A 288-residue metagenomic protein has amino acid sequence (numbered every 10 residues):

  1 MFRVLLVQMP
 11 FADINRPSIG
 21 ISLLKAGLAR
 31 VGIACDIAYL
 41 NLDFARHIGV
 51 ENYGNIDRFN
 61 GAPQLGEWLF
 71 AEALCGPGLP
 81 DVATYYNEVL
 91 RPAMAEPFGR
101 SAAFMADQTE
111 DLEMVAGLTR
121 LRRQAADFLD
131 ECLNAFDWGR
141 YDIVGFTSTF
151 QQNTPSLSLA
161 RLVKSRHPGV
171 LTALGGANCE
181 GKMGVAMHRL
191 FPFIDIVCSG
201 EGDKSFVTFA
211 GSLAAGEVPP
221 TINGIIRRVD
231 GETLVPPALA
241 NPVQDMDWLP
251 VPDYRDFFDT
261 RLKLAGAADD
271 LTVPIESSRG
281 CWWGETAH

Functional and structural regions predicted by a protein language model:
F2-R3, F11-G49, A103-P242: Glycine-rich beta-alpha loop elements in corrinoid/cobalamin-binding modules across cobalamin-dependent enzymes
Y39-P80: Electropositive, gly/pro-rich neighborhoods at or near active sites that engage anionic ligands
L40, F70, T119, I275 (+1 more regions): Bulky hydrophobic/aromatic packing residues
L65-R123: Extended, charge-rich helix/loop segments that form flexible, surface "patches" used to engage negatively charged
A71, D81, E180-G181, E285: Basic, gly/Ser/Thr/Pro-rich low-complexity segments located predominantly at protein N termini
A93-P97, S101, G139, G216-E217 (+2 more regions): Short secondary-structure junctions and interdomain/linker hinges
M246-H288: Radical SAM [4Fe-4S] cluster-binding motif and immediate context
